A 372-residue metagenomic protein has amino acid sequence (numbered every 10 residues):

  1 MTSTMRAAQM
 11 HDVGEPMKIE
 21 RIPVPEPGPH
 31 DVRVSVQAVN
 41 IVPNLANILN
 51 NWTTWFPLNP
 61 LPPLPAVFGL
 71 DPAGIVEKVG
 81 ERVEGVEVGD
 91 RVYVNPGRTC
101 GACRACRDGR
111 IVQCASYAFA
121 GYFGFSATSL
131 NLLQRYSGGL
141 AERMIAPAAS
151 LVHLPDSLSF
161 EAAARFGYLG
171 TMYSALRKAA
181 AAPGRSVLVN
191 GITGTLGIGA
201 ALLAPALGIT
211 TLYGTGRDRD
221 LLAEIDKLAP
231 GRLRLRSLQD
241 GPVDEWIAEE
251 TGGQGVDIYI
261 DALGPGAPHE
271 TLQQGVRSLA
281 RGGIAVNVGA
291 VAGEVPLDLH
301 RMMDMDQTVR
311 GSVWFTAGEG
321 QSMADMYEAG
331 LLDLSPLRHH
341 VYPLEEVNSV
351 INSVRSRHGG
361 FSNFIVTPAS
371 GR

Functional and structural regions predicted by a protein language model:
M1-P72, E142, A146, S237 (+1 more regions): Short N-terminal strand-loop motif that marks the start of NAD(P)H/FAD-dependent oxidoreductase cofactor-binding domains
T2-S3, P242, Q273, A317-R372: C-terminal hydrophobic helical "lid"/dimerization subdomain of Rossmann-like NAD(P)H-dependent oxidoreductases
P25-N40, T54-R107, I111-V112, H153-S157: Glycine-rich beta-strand-centered segment in the early N-terminal region that forms part of a ligand/cofactor-binding
S35, L70, C100-N190: NAD(P)H dinucleotide-binding glycine-rich loop of Rossmann-like/cofactor-binding domains, especially the beta1-alpha1
A149-L151, P155-D240: Mid-domain Rossmann-like dinucleotide-binding core that forms the NAD(H)/NADP(H) cofactor-binding site
A179, P205-Y213, R219-T308, S370-R372: Glycine-rich cofactor phosphate-binding loops and adjacent beta1-alpha1 units of small-molecule cofactor enzyme domains
G283-V286, L297-L337: Rossmann-fold dehydrogenase core element
